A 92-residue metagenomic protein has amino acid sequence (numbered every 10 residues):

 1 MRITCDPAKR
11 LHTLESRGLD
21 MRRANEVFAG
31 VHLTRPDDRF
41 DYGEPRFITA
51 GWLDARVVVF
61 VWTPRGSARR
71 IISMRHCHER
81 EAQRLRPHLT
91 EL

Functional and structural regions predicted by a protein language model:
M1-L92: Ribonuclease/tRNase effector modules and their secretory precursors
